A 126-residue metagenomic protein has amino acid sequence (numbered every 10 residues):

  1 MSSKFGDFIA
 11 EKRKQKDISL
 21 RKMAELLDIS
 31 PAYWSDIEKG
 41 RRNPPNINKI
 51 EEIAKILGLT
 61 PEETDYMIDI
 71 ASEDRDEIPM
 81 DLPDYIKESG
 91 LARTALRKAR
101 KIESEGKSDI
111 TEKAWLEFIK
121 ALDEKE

Functional and structural regions predicted by a protein language model:
M1-Q15, W115: A short, Lys/Arg-rich alpha-helix, primarily the initiator
I9, M23-A24, W34-I37: Conserved hydrophobic/aromatic packing and binding residues within compact polymer-binding modules
A10, R21, E51: Residues within the helices of the helix-turn-helix
R13, A24, A54: The alpha-helix within a helix-turn-helix
D28-P44, E52: Recognition helix of helix-turn-helix/homeodomain-like DNA-binding domains that insert into the DNA major groove
N48-Y66: DNA major-groove recognition helix of helix-turn-helix/homeodomain DNA-binding modules
S72-E126: Interfacial/linker helices and their anchor residues that mediate assembly or domain coupling
